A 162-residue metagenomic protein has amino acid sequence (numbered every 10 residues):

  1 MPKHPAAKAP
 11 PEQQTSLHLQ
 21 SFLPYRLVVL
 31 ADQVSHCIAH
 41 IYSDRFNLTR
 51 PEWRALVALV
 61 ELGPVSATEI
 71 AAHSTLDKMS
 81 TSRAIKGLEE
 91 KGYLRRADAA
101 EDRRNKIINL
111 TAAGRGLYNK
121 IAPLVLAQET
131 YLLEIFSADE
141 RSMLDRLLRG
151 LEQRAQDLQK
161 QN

Functional and structural regions predicted by a protein language model:
M1-F46: N-terminal leader segment of winged-helix/HTH proteins
M1-S16, D139-N162: C-terminal regulatory/oligomerization modules of transcriptional regulators
K3-K8, H73, K86-R146: Charged, amphipathic alpha-helical coiled-coil/dimerization segments
H18, H36-S80, K160-N162: N-terminal helix-turn-helix DNA-binding core of bacterial DNA-binding proteins
V28-A39, S43, A67-A71, D77 (+3 more regions): A broad helix-preferring feature
D32, V57-E61, A122, R149: Short, locally clustered residues in the helix-turn-helix/winged-helix DNA-binding domain
V34-I41, S74, L117-L133, L151-N162: Alpha-helical linker/hinge and terminal dimerization helices associated with HTH transcriptional regulators
